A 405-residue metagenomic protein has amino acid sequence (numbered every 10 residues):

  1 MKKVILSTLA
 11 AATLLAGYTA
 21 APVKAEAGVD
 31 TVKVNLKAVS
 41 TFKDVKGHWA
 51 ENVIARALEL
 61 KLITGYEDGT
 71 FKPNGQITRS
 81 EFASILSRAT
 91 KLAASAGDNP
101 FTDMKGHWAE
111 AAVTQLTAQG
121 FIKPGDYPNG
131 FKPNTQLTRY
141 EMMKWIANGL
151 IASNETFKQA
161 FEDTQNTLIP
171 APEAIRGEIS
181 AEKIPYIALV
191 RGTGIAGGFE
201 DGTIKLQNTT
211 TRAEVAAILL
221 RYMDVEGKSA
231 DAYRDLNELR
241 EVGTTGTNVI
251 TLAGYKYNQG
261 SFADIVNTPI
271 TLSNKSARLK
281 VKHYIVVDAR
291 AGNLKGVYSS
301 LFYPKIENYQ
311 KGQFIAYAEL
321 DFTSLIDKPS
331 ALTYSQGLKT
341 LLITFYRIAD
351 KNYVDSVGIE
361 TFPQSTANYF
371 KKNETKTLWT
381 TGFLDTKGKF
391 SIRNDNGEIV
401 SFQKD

Functional and structural regions predicted by a protein language model:
I5-L6, L15-W49, T64-Q76, S87-A111 (+10 more regions): Feature responds to low-complexity, polar/acidic, surface-exposed segments characteristic of secreted/exported proteins
I54-A57, F82-L86, L116, A188-V190: A short amphipathic alpha-helical interaction element
N293-I315: Short, solvent-exposed beta-strand/turn "edge" segments of beta-rich domains on protein surfaces
I306-Q313, D327-T333, T340-F345: Ser/Thr/Asn(+Pro)-rich, low-complexity disordered segments
I315-I326: Short, well-ordered beta-strand segments enriched in hydrophobic/aromatic residues
S330, G337-D405: Short, solvent-exposed, Trp/other aromatic-anchored flexible loops in extracytoplasmic proteins
